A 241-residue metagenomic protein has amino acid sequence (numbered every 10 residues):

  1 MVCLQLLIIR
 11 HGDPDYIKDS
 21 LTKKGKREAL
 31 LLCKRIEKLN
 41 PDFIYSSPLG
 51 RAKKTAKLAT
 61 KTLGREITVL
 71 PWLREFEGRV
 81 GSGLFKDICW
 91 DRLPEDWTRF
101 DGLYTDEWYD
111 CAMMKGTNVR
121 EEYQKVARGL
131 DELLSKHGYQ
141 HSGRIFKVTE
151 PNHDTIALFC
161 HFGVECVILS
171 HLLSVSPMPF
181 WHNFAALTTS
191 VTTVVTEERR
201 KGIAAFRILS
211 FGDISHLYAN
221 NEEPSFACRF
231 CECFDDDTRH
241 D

Functional and structural regions predicted by a protein language model:
V2, F76-C89, R144-T155, V167-D241: Acidic, low-complexity terminal tails and accessory targeting/binding regions of phosphate-metabolizing enzymes
V2-R74: Active-site-proximal alpha-helix that buttresses catalytic centers in soluble enzyme cores
G12, F162, G212-I214: Active-site metal-binding loops of divalent metal-dependent hydrolases
L30, G50-K54, Q124, R128 (+2 more regions): A structural signal for well-ordered alpha-helical segments within the folded catalytic domains of diverse enzymes
K38, K61, Y139, R199-R200: Secondary-structure boundary motif
D42-P48, F146, T155-L158: Short glycine-rich phosphate-binding loop at a beta-alpha junction
G64-H137: Phosphate-handling substructures
D131-E150: Alpha/beta-hydrolase fold catalytic core
